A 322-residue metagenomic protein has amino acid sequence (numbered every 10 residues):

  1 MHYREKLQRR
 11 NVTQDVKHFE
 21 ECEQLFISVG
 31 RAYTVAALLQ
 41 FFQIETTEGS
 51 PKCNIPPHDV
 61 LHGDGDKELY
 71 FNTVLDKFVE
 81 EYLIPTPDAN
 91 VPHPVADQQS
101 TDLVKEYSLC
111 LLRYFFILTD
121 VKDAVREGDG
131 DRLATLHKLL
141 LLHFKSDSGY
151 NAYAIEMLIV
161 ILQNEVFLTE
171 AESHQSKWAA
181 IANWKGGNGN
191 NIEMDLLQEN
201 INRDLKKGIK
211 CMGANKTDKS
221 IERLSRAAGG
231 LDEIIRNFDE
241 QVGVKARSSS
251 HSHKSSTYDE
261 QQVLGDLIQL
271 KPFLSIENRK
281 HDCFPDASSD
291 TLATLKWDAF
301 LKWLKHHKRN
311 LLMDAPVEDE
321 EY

Functional and structural regions predicted by a protein language model:
M1-Y322: Long, low-complexity intrinsically disordered regions enriched in Ser/Thr/Asp/Glu with frequent Gly/Pro
